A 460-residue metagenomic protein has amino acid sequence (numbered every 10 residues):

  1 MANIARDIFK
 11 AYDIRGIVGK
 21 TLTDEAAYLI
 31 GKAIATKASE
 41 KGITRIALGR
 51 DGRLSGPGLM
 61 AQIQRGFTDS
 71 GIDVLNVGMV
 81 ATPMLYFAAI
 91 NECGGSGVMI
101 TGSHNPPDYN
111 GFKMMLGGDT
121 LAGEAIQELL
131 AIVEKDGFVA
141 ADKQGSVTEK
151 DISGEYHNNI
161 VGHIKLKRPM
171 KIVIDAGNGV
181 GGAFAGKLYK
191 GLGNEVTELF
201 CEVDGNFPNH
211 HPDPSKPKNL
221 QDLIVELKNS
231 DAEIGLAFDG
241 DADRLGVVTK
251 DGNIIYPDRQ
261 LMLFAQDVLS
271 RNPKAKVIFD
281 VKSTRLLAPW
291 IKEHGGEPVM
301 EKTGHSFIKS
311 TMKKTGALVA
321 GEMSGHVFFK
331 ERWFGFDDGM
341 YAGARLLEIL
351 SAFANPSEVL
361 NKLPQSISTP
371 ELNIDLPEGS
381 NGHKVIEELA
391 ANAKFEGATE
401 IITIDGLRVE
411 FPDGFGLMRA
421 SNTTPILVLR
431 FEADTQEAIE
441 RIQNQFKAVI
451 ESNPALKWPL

Functional and structural regions predicted by a protein language model:
M1-R65, D69-S70, E149-K171: An N-terminal, well-structured beta->alpha segment
E40, T44-Y109, L188-V248: N-terminal small/polar loop signature for handling phosphorylated ligands or for N-terminal nucleophile
V74-P83, I254-P257, F279-D280, E301-K302: Active-site nucleophile and cofactor-binding loops and adjacent substrate-binding regions of central metabolic enzymes
G97-S103, P107, L227-T249, I254 (+1 more regions): Glycine-rich phosphate-binding loop
P107-D108, L116-G123, E128-A131, R168 (+1 more regions): Replace "Mg2+/Mn2+-dependent" with "divalent metal-dependent
N110-S230: Gly/Ser/Thr-enriched, mixed-charge loops and adjacent short helices that form phosphate/oxyanion-binding elements
S270-R430, T435-L460: Phosphate-binding and adjacent anionic-ligand microenvironments
